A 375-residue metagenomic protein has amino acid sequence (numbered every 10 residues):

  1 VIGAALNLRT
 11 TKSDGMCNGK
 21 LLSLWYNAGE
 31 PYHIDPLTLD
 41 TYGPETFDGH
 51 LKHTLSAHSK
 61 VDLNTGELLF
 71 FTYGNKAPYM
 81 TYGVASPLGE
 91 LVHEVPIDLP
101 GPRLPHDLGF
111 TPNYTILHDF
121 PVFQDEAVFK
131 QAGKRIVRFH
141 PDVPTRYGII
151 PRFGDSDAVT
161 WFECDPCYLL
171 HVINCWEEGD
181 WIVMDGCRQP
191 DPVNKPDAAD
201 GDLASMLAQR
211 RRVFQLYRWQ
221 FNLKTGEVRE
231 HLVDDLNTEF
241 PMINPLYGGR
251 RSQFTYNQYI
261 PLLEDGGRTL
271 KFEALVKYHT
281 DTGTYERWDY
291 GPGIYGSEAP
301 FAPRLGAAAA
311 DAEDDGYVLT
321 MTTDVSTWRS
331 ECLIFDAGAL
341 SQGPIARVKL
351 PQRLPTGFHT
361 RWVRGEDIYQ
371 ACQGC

Functional and structural regions predicted by a protein language model:
V1-C375: Beta-propeller domains
